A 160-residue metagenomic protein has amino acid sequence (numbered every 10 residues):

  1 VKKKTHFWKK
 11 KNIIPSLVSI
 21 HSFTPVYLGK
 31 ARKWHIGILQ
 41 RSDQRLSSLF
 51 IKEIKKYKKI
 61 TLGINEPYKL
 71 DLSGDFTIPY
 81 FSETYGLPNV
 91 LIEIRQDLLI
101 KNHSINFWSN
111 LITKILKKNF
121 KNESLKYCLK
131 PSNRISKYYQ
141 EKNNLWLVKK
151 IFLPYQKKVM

Functional and structural regions predicted by a protein language model:
K2-L99, R134-Y139: Catalytic cores of processing enzymes, dominated by hydrolases/peptidases, characterized by acidic/His-rich
N12-I13, F120, N143-N144: Short, flexible coil/linker elements and helix-boundary hinge sites characteristic of intrinsically disordered
L99-S136: His/Asp/Glu-rich mid-to-C-terminal helical/loop segments that flank catalytic regions of hydrolases
L145, L153-Q156: Short hydrophobic targeting helices and cationic amphipathic motifs that mediate membrane/organellar targeting
